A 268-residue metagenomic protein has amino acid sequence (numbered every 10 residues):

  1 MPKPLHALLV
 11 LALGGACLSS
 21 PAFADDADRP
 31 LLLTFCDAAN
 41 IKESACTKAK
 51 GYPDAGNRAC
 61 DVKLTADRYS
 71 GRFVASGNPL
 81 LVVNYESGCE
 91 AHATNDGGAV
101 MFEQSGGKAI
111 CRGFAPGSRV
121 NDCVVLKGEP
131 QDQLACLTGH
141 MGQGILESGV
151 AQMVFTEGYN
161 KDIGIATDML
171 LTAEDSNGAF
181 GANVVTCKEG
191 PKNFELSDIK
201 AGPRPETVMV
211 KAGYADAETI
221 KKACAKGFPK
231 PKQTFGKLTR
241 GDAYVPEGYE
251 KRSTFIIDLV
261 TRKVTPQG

Functional and structural regions predicted by a protein language model:
M1-L9: Bacterial N-terminal signal peptides that target proteins for export
L8-C17: Bacterial N-terminal signal peptides
L18-A24: Sec/Tat signal peptide C-region and signal peptidase I cleavage site
A24-K50, G142-G268: Acidic, small-residue rich beta-repeat scaffolds with periodic aromatic anchors
A55-E129: Short N-terminal edge-element motif at the start of the domain
R72-E86, K127-H140, Q152, D198 (+1 more regions): Acidic/hydrophobic-patterned starts of short beta strands in beta-sheet-rich repeat architectures
N84-A93, E103-G106, T138-G142, M209-K222: Short, flexible beta-strand-to-coil junctions
N95-A99, G107-A109, V125-K127, Q131-T138 (+1 more regions): Long, charged/polar, surface-exposed segments that mediate recognition or autoinhibition
